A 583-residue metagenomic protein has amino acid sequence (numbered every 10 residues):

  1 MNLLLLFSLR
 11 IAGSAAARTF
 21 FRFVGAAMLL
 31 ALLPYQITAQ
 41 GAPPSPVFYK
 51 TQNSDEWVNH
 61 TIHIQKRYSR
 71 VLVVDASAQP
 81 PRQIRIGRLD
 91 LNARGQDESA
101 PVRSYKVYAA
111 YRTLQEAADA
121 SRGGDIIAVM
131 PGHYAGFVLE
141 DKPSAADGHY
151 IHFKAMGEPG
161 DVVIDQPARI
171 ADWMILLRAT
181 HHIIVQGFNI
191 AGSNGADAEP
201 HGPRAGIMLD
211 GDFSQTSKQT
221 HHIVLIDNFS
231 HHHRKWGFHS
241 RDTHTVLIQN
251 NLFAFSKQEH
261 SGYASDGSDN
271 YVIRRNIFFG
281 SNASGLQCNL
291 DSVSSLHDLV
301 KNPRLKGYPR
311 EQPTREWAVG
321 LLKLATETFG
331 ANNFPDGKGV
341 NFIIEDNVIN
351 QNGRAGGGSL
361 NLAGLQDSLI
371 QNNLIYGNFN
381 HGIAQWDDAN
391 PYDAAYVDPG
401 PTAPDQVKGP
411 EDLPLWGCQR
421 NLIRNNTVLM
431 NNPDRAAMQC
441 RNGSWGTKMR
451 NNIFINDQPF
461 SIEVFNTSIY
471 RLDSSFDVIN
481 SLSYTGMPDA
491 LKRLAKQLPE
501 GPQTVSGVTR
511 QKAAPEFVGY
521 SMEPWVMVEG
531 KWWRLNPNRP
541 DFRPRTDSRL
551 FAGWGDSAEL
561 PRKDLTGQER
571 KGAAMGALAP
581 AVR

Functional and structural regions predicted by a protein language model:
M1-T19: N-terminal secretory signal peptides that target proteins for export/translocation
R22-P34: Bacterial N-terminal signal peptides
G41-R67: N-terminal pre-domain segments of enzymes
D55, N59, Q79-G136, S548 (+3 more regions): Acidic Gly/Asp/Thr-rich repetitive segments characteristic of extracellular carbohydrate-active and adhesion proteins
A78-P80, G132-H133, G157-P159, G486-D489 (+2 more regions): Acidic glycine-/aspartate-rich tracts in secreted/extracellular proteins
P80-R82, Y105-R112, P131, A146-A205 (+1 more regions): Right-handed parallel beta-helix/beta-spiral solenoid domain characteristic of secreted/periplasmic
V138, G148, I170-L177, A191-H222 (+3 more regions): Glycine- and acidic/polar-rich repeat regions and solenoidal domains
G507-R583: C-terminal accessory segments
